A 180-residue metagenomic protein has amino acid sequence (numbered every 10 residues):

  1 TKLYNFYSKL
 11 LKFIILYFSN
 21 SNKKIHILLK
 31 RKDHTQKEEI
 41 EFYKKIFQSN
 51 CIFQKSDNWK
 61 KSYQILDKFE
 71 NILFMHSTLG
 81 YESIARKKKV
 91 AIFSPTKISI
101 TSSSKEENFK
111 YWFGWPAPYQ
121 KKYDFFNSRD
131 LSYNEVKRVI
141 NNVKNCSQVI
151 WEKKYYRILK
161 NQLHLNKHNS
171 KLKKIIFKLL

Functional and structural regions predicted by a protein language model:
T1-Y43: Conserved catalytic-core segment of nucleotide-activated headgroup transferases in glycan assembly
K24-L28, I52, A91: A structural signal for isolated positions on well-ordered beta-strands in alpha/beta enzyme cores
L28-D33, M75-H76, S94-T96: Structural motif
I40-D57: Nucleotide-activated donor-binding/catalytic signature segment of Leloir-type glycosyltransferases, i.e., the conserved
F42-F47, T78-K160: Catalytic binding pocket for nucleotide-activated donors in carbohydrate/polymer assembly enzymes
N58-K68: Short acidic alpha-helix that forms the nucleotide-activated donor recognition element in Leloir-type transferases
D67-M75: Acidic donor-binding loop of glycosyltransferase active sites
R138-N145, N161-L180: C-terminal alpha-helical cap of glycosyltransferases
